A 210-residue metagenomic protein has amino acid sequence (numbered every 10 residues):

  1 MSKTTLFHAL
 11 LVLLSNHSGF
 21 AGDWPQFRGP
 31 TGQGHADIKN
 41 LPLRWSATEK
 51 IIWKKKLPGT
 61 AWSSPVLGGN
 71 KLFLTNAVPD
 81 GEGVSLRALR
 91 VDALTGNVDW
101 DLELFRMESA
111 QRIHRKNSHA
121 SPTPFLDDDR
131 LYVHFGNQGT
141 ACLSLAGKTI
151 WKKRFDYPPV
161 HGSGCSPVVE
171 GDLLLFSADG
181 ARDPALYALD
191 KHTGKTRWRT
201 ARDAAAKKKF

Functional and structural regions predicted by a protein language model:
M1-T5: Positively charged n-region of N-terminal signal peptides that target proteins for export
H8-S18: Bacterial N-terminal signal peptides
F20-F210: Noncatalytic, solvent-exposed loop/strand surfaces of beta-propeller-type extracellular/periplasmic domains
